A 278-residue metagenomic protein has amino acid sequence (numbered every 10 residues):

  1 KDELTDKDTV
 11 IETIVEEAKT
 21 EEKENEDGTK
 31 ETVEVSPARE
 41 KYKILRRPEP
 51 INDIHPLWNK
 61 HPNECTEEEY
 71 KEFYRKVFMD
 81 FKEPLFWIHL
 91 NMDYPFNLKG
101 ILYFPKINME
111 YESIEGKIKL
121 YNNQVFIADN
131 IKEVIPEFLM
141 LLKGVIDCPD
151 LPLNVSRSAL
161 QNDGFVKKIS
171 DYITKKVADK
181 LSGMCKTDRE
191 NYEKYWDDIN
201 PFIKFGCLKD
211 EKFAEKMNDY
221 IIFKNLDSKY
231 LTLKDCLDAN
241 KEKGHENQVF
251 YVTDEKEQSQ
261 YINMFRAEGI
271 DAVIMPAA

Functional and structural regions predicted by a protein language model:
K1-A278: Conserved GHKL (Bergerat-fold) ATPase module
